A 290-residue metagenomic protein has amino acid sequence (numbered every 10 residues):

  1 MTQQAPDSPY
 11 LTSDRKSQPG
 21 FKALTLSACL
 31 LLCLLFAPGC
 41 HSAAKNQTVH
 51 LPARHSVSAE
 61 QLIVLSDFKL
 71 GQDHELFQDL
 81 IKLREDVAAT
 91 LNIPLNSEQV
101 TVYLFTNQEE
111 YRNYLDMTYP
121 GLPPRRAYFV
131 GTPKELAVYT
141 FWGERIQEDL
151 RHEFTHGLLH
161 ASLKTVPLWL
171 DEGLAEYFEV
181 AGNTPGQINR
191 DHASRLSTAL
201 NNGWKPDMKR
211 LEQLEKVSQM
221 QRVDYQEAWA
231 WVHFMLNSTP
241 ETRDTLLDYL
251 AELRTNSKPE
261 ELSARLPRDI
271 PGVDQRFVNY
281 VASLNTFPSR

Functional and structural regions predicted by a protein language model:
M1-K22: N-terminal secretory signal peptides that target proteins for export/translocation
S8-L11, R15, S42, M208 (+1 more regions): Short linear motifs in intrinsically disordered/low-complexity regions
K22-L31: Sec-dependent N-terminal signal peptides
A37-G39: C-terminal motif of bacterial Sec signal peptides marking the signal peptidase cleavage site
A44-P167, N256-R265: Juxtacatalytic substrate-recognition/specificity segment
M117-F141, S162-R290: Acidic/His/Gly-enriched intrinsically disordered linker/tail segments that often contain short helix/coil "MoRF-like"
